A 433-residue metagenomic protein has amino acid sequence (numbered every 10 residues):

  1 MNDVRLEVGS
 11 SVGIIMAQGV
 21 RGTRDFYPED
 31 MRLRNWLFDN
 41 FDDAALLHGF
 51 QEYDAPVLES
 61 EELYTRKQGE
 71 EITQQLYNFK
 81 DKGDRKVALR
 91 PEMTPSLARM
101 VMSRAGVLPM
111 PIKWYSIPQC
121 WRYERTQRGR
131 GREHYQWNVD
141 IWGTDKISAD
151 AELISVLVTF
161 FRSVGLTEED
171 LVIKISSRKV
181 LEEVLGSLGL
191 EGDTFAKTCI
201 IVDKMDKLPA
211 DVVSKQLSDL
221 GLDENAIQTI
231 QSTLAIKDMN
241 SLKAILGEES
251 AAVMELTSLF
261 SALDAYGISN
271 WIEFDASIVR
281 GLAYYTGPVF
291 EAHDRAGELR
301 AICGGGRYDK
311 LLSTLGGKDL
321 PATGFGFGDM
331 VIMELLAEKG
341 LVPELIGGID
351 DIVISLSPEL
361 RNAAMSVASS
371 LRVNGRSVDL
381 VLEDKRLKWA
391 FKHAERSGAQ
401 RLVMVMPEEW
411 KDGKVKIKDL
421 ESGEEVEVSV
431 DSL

Functional and structural regions predicted by a protein language model:
D3-V4: Short hydrophobic alpha-helical segments enriched in small aliphatic residues
S11-P95, S103, R132, A151-S155 (+1 more regions): TRNA-binding/sensing appendages of the translation machinery
D30-H48, E59-S60, T94-V107, I112-T167 (+1 more regions): Positively charged, Gly/Ser-enriched RNA/tRNA-binding surfaces
E52-D54, S116, D170-S176, E273-F274: A structural signal for short, well-ordered beta-strand segments and their strand-loop junctions that often border
A55-Q74, V172-G186, V279-T286, R386-K392 (+1 more regions): Beta-rich nucleic-acid/ligand-interaction surfaces
Q74-G83, G189-V212, D294-R295: Acidic, His- and aromatic-enriched active-site or binding-groove loops in soluble protein domains that engage sugars
L89, P109, G131-E133, W142-L153 (+4 more regions): Short, well-structured alpha-helical patches and their helix-loop capping segments that border functional surfaces
